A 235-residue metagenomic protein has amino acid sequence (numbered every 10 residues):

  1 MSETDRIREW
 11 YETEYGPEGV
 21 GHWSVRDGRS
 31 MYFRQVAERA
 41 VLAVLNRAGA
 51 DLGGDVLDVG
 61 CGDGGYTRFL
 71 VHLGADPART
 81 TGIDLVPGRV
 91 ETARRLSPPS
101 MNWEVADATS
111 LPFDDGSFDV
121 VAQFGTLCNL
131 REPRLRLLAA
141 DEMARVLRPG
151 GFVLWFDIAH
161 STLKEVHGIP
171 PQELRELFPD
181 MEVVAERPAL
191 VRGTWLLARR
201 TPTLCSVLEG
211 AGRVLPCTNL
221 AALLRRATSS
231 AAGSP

Functional and structural regions predicted by a protein language model:
M1-G49: Conserved class I S-adenosyl-L-methionine
L57, G65-T109: Class I SAM-dependent methyltransferase SAM/SAH-binding core
S110-D115: Short conserved loop adjoining the S-adenosyl-L-methionine
A122: A conserved beta-strand element that flanks and buttresses the S-adenosyl-L-methionine
L137-P149: A short glycine-rich, Lys/Arg-flanked "PGG" loop and its adjoining helix->strand segment in the class I
G151-D157: Conserved beta-strand signature within the Rossmann-like core of class I S-adenosyl-L-methionine
V166-D180, A185: Short alpha-helix
Q172, R187-P235: A C-terminal cap/extension of S-adenosyl-L-methionine-dependent methyltransferases that defines the acceptor-substrate
